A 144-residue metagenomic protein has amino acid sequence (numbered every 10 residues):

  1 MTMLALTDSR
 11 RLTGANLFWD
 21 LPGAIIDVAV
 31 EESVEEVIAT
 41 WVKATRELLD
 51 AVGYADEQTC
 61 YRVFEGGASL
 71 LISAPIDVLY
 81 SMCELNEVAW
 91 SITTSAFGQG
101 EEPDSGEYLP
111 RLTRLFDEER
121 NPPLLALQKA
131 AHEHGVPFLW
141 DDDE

Functional and structural regions predicted by a protein language model:
M1-E144: Preference for protein termini
